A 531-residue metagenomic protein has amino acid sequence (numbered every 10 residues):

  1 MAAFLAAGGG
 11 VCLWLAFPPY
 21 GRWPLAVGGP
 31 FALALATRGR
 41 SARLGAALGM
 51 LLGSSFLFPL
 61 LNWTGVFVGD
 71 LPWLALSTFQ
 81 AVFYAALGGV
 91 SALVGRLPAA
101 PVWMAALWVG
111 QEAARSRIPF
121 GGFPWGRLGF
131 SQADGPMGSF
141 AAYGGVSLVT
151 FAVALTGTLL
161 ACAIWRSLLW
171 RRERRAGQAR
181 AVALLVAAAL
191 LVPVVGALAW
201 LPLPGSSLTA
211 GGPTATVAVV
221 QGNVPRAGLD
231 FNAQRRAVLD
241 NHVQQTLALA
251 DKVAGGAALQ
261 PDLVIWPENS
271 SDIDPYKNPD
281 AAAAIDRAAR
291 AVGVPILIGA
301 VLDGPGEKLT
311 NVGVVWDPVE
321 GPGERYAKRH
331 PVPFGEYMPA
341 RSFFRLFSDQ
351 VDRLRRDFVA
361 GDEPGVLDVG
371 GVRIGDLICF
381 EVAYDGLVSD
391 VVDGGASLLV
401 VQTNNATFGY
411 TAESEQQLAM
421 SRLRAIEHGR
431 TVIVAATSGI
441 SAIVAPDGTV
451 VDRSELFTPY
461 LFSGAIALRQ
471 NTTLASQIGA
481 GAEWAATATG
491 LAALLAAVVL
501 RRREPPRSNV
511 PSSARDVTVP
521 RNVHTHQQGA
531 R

Functional and structural regions predicted by a protein language model:
M1, L33, E112, R175 (+6 more regions): Residue-level detector of intrinsically disordered, flexible termini and proteolytic processing junctions
M1-L203, Y410, S421-R424, A436-V444 (+2 more regions): Membrane-embedded alpha-helical bundles of multi-pass enzymes that act on lipidic or dolichyl-linked glycan substrates
A6, R353, A360-G361, S508 (+1 more regions): Glycine-biased, low-complexity coil/linker segments
R175, A218, R521-T525: Intrinsic low-complexity/disordered segments
A181-G196, T214-T216, P261-S270, Q527-R531: Extended, compositionally biased low-complexity polar/Lys-Gly-rich tracts and adjacent boundary/linker regions are
P202-A482: Soluble catalytic domains of enzymes that build or remodel membrane lipids, polysaccharides, and related
A492-P520, H524-R531: Juxtamembrane interface at the cytosolic side of transmembrane helices
